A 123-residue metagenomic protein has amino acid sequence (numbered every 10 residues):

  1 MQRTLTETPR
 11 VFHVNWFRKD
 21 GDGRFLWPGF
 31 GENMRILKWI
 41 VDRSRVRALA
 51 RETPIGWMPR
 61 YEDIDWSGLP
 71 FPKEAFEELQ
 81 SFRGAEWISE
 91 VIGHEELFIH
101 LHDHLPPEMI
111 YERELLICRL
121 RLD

Functional and structural regions predicted by a protein language model:
M1-D123: Conserved NTP phosphate-binding and transfer environment spanning the P-loop NTPase/kinase superfamily
